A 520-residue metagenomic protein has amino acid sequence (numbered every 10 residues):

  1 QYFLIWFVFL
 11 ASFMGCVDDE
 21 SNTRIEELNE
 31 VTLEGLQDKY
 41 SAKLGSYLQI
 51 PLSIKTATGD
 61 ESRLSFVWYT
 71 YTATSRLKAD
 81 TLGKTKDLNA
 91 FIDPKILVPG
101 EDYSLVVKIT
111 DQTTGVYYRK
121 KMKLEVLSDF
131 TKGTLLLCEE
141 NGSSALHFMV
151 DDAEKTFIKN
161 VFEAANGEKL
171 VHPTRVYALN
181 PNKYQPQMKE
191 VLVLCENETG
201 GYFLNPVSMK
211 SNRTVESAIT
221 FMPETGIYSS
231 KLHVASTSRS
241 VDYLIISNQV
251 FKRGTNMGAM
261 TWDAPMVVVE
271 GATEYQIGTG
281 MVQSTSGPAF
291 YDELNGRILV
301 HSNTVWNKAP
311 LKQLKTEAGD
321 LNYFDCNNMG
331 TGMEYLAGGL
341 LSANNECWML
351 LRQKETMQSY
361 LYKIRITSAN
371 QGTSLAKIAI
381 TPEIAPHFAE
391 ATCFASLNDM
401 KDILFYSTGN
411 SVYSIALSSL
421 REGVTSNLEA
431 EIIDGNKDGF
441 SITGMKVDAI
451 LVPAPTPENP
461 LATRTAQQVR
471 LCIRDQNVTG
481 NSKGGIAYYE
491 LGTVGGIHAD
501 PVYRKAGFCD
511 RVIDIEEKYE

Functional and structural regions predicted by a protein language model:
Q1-W6: Sec-dependent signal peptide recognition, specifically the positively charged N-region followed immediately by
S12-G15: C-terminal motif of bacterial Sec signal peptides marking the signal peptidase cleavage site
V17-F162, A454-A466, R474-E520: Acidic/polar, low-complexity intrinsically disordered N-terminal segments immediately downstream of a Sec signal
R63-A73, L299, L361, V412-I415: Extended low-complexity, serine/threonine- and proline-enriched intrinsically disordered segments
L146, V176-L179, T392-A395, M445 (+2 more regions): Hydrophobic core register within WD40 beta-propeller blades
T156, Q185-I403, S414-I415, E422-A430 (+3 more regions): Preference for solvent-exposed, low-hydrophobicity sequence contexts
N166-N197, I513-K518: Short, intrinsically disordered low-complexity segments
H387-V478: Loop/turn-rich, solvent-exposed surfaces of beta-rich toroidal or solenoidal domains
